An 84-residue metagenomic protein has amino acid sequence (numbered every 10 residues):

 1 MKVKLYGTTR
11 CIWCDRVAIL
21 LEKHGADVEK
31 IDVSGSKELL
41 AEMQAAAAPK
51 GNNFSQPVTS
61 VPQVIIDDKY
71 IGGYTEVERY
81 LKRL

Functional and structural regions predicted by a protein language model:
M1-I31: Local sequence-structure signature of Cys/Sec-based thiol-disulfide redox active-site neighborhoods
V3, N53, I66: Generic anion/oxyanion-binding catalytic loop in active/binding sites
T8-T9, G35, K69: Structured loop/turn residues at secondary-structure junctions
I12, E38, G72: Short alpha-helical
D15, I19, A41, R79: Alpha-helical elements of the RecA-like P-loop NTPase motor core of helicases
V33-V58, R83: Thioredoxin-like thiol-disulfide oxidoreductase module
I66-L84: Non-catalytic, surface beta->alpha helical segment in thiol-disulfide oxidoreductase systems
